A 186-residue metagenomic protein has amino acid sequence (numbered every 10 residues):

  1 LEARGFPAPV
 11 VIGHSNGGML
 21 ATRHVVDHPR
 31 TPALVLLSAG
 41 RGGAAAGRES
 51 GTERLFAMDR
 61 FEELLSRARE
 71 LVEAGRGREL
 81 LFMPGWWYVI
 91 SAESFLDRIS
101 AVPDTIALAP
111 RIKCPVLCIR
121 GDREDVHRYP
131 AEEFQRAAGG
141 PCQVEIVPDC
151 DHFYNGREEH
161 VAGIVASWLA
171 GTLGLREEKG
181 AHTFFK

Functional and structural regions predicted by a protein language model:
G5-H14: Alpha/beta-hydrolase fold nucleophile elbow
V10, A33-V35: Residue in the alpha/beta-hydrolase core beta-strand immediately N-terminal to the catalytic nucleophile
G13-R23: Glycine-rich nucleophile elbow surrounding the catalytic serine of serine-hydrolase chemistry
V35-A45: Active-site nucleophile loop of the alpha/beta-hydrolase fold
A46-E49, R78-T105: Hydrophobic, aromatic-rich cap/lid helix
I112, C118-R120: Short beta-strand/loop motif that positions the catalytic acidic residue of the alpha/beta-hydrolase fold
D125-P130: Conserved alpha/beta-hydrolase "acid-adjacent" motif
C150-E159: Catalytic histidine-centered segment of alpha/beta-hydrolase-like enzymes
